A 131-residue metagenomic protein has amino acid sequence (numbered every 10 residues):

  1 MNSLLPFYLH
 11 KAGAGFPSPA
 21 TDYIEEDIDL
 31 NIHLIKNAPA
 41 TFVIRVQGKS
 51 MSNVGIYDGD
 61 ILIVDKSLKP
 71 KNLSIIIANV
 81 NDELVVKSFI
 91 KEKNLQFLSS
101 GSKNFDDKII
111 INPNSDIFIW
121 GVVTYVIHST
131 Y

Functional and structural regions predicted by a protein language model:
M1-S52, E83-L84, K91, L95-F97 (+2 more regions): Short, positionally conserved secondary-structure boundary motifs
P39-T41, K71-I76: Short, hydrophobic/aromatic-rich segments at coil-to-beta transitions
D58, V80-L84, I117-F118: Short coil-to-beta-strand transition motifs
G59-D60, S74: Structural motif
V85-N114: Aromatic- and Lys/Arg-enriched surface recognition patch
